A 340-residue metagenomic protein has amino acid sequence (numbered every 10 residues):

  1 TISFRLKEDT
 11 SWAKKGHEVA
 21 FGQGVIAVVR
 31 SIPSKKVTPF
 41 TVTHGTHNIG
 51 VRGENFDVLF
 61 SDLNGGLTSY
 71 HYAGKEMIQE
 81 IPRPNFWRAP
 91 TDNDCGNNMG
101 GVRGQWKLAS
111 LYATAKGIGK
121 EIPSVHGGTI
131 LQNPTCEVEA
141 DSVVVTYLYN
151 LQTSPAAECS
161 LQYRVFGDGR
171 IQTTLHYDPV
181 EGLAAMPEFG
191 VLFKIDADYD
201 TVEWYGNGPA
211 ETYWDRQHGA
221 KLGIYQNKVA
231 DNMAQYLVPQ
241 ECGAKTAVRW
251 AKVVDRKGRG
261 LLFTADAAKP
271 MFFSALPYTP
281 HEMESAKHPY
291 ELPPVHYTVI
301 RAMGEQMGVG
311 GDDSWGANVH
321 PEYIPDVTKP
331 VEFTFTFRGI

Functional and structural regions predicted by a protein language model:
F4-W12: Short acidic/polar inter-strand loop motif in beta-rich domains
T10, G24-I340: Beta-strand/loop-rich accessory regions of lumenal/periplasmic or secreted enzymes, predominantly carbohydrate-active
K15-G22: Extracellular and select intracellular beta-sandwich modules with Ser/Thr-enriched, small-residue motifs on
